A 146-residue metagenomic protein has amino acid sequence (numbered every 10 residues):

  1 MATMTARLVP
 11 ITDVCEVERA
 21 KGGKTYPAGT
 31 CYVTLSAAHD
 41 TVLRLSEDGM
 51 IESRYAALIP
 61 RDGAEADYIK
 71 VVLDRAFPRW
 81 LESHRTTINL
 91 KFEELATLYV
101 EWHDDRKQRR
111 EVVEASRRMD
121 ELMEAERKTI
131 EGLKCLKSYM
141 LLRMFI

Functional and structural regions predicted by a protein language model:
M1-K21, P27-A28, D104-R110, D120-A125 (+1 more regions): Non-catalytic DNA-recognition/assembly elements of restriction-modification systems
C31-D74: A short beta-sheet element
L43-L45, S83-N89: Short beta-strand/turn micro-motifs at beta-sheet edges
M50-A56, T86-R109: A short glycine-rich beta-alpha junction/loop motif
Y68-V72, Q108-A115: Short amphipathic alpha-helical coupling segments at ligand-binding clamshell hinges and other catalytic/signaling
F145-I146: Structural preference for solvent-exposed beta-strand-turn elements and adjacent flexible terminal/loop segments within
